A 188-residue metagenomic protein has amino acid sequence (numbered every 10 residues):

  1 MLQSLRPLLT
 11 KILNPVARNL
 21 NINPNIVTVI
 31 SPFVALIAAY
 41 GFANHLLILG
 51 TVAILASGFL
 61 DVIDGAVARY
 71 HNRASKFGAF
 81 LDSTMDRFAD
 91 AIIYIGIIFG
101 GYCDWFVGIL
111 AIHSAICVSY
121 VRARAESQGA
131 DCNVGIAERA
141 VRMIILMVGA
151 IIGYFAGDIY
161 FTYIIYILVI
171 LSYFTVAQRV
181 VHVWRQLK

Functional and structural regions predicted by a protein language model:
M1-A17, R87-K188: A feature for the membrane-embedded catalytic helix bundles of lipid/isoprenoid biosynthetic enzymes
S4-L5, N21-T28: N-terminal membrane topogenic signal
N14-N21, R69-N72, A79, S83 (+1 more regions): Short amphipathic alpha-helical coupling elements at transmembrane boundaries
I26-F77, D104-A111, G157-S172: Membrane-embedded alpha-helical segments that form the functional core of polytopic membrane enzymes, especially those
V62-F99: Helix-adjacent hinge/juxtasegments
